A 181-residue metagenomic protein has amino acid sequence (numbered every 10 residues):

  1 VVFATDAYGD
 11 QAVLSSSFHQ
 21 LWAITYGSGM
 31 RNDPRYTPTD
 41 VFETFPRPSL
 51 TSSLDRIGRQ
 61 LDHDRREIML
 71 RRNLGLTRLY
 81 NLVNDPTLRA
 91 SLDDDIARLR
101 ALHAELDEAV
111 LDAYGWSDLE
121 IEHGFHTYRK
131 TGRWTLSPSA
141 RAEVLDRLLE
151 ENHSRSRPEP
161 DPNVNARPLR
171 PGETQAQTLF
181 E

Functional and structural regions predicted by a protein language model:
V1-E181: S-adenosyl-L-methionine
